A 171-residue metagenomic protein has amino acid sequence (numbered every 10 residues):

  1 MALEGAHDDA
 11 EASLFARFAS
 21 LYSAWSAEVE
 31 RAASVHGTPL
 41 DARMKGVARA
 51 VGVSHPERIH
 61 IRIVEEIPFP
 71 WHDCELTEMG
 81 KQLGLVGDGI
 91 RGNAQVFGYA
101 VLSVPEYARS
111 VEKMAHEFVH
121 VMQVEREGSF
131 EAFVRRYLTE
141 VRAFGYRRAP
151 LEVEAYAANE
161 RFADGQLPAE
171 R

Functional and structural regions predicted by a protein language model:
M1-L14, M122: Compositionally biased, charge-rich terminal segments
E11-R17, L21-A24, E28-E57, I63-V64 (+4 more regions): Metalloprotease/metallohydrolase-associated module, dominated by Zn2+-dependent proteases
A48, E112-V124: Active-site recognition of the HExxH zinc-binding catalytic motif
I61-W71: Acidic helix-start/capping segments at beta-turn-to-alpha-helix junctions
